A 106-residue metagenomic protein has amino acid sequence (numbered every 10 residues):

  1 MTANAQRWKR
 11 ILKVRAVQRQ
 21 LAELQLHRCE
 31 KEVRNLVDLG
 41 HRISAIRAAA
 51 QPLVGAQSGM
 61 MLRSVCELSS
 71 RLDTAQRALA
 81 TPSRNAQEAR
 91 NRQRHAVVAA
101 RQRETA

Functional and structural regions predicted by a protein language model:
M1-A106: Charge-rich amphipathic alpha-helical interaction elements
